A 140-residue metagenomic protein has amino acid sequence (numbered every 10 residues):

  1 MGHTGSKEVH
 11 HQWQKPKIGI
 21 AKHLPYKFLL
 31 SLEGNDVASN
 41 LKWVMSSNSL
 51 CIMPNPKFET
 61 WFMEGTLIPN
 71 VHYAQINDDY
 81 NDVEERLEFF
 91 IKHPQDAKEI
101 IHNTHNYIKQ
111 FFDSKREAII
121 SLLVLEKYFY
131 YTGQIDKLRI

Functional and structural regions predicted by a protein language model:
M1-K17: Catalytic donor nucleotide-activated moiety binding site of glycosyltransferases and closely related
K17-I140: Catalytic binding pocket for nucleotide-activated donors in carbohydrate/polymer assembly enzymes
